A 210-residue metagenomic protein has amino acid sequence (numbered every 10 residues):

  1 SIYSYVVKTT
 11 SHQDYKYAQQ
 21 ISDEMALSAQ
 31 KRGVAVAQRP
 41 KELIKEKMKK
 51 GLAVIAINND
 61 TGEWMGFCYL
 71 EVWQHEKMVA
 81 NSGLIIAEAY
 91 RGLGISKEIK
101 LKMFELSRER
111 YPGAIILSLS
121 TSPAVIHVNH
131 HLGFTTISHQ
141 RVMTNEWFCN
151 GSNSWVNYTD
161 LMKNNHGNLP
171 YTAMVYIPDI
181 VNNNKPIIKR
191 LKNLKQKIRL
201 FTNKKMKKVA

Functional and structural regions predicted by a protein language model:
S1-Y3, T10, R108-A210: Terminal substrate-recognition subdomain of acyl/acetyltransferases
I2-I21: A short beta-loop-alpha structural element at the N-terminal edge of CoA-dependent acyl/N-acetyltransferase catalytic
S22-E88: A conserved beta-strand-loop-helix scaffold within acyl/acetyltransferase catalytic domains
E24-L27, E105, E109: A generic structural signal for well-ordered alpha-helical segments enriched in polar/charged residues
Q30, R91, H130: Short polybasic/polar patches that bind polyanions
I44-K45, F104, I126: Short amphipathic alpha-helical segments and helix-helix/interface helices
I86, G92-S107, I116: Conserved acetyl-CoA-binding loop-helix of GNAT-fold acetyltransferases
